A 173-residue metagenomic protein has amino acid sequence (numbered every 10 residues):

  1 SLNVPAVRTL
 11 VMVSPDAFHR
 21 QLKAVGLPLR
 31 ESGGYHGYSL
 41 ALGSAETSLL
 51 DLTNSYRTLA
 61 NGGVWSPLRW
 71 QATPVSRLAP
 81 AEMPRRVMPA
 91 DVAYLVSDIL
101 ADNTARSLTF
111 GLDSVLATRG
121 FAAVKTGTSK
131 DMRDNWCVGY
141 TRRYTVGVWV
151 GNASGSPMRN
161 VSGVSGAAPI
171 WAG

Functional and structural regions predicted by a protein language model:
S1-L29, G33-N61, I99-D102: Active-site-adjacent helix/loop patches that line small-molecule binding or acyl-intermediate pockets
E46-G173: A penicillin-recognizing enzyme superfamily signal
